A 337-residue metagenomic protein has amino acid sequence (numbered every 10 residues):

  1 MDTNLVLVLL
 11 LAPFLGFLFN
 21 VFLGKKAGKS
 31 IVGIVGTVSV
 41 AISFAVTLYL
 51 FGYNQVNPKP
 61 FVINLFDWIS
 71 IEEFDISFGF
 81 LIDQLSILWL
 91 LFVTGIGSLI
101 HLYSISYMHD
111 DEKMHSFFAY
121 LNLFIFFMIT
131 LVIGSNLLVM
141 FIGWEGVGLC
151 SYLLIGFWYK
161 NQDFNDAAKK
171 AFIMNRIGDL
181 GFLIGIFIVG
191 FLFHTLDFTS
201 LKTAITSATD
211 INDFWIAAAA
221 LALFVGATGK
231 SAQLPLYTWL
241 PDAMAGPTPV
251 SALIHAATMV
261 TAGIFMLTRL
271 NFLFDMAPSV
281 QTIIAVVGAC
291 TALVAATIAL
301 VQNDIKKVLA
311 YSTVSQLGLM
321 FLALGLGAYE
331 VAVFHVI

Functional and structural regions predicted by a protein language model:
M1-L5, L23-A119, F191-I211, T238 (+2 more regions): Transmembrane helix-loop-helix hairpins at membrane boundaries of multipass inner-membrane proteins
N4-L11, L18, S86-L90, F141-G143: Mature extracytoplasmic enzyme cores
L10-F14, T94, E145, R176 (+1 more regions): Alpha-helical transmembrane spans of integral membrane proteins, capturing the lipid-embedded, hydrophobic core of TM
L10-K25, S98-L99, T228: N-terminal signal-anchor/start-transfer transmembrane helix
A12, F17, V38-A41, V260: Hydrophobic alpha-helical membrane-embedded or membrane-associated segments
L15-I34, Y152-D166: Cytoplasmic juxtamembrane interface segments
L99-G143, L149-I337: Hydrophobic transmembrane alpha-helices and their helix-loop junctions in integral membrane proteins
